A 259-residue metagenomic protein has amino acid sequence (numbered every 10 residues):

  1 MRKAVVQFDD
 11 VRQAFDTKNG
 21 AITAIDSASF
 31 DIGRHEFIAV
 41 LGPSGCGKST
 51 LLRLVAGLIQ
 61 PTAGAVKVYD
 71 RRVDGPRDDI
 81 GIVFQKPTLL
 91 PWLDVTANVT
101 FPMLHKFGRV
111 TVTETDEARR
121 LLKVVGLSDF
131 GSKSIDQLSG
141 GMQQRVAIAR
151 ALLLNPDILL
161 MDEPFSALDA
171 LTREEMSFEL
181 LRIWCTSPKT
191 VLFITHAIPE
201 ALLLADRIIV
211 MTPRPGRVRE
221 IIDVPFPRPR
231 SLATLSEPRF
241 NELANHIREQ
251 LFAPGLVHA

Functional and structural regions predicted by a protein language model:
D16-K18, L93, A97-E114, V124: ABC-type ATPase nucleotide-binding domains, specifically the catalytic core motifs of the NBD
L41-P43: The feature captures the beta-strand-to-loop junction immediately N-terminal to the Walker
A56: Helix-to-loop junction immediately C-terminal to a conserved catalytic motif
G64-P76: Conserved ABC transporter NBD signature motif
V112-F130, R182: Conserved ABC ATPase "signature" region
S134-L138, M142: Conserved ABC ATPase signature
L153-D157: A short, proline-enriched helix->beta-strand linker immediately N-terminal to the Walker B motif in ABC-type P-loop
